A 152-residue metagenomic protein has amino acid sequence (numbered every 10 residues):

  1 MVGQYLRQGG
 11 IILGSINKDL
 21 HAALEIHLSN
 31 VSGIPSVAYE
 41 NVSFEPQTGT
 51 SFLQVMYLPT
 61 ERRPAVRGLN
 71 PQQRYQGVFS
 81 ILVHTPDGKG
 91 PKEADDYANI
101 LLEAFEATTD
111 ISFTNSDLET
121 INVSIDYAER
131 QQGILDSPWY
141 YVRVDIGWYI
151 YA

Functional and structural regions predicted by a protein language model:
V2-P71, T108-E119: Small/polar-rich, solvent-exposed N-terminal microdomains that initiate assembly or binding
I16, E93, P138: Conserved acidic
P46, Q72, G133-S137: Sterically constrained small-residue positions within well-ordered secondary structures of folded domains
S51, L102-A152: Acidic-leaning, charged glycine-interspersed low-complexity segments
P64, G90-K92, Y151: Intrinsically disordered, low-complexity acidic/polar segments
N70-Q72, T85-T108: Extracellular/virion structural assembly segments
P71-K89, P138-I150: Oligomerization/assembly interface segments of phage tail-like spikes and tubes
